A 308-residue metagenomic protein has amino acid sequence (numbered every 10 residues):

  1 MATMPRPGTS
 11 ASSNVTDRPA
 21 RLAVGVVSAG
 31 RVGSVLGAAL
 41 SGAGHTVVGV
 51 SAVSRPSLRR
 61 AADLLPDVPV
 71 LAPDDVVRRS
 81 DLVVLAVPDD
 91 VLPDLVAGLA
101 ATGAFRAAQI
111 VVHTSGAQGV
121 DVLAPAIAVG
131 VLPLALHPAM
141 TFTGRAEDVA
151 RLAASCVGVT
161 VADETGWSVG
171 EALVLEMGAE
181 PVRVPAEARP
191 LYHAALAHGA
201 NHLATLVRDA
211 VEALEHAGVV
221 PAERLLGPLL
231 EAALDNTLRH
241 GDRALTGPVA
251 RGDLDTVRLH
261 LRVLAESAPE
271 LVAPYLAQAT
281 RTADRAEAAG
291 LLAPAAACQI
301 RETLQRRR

Functional and structural regions predicted by a protein language model:
A2-N14, P19, V272-L276, R281-R308: SAM-dependent methyltransferases
A2-R79: NAD(P)+-binding Rossmann beta1-loop-alpha1 motif at the extreme N-terminus of oxidoreductases
A23, H45-G49, S80-V83, A107-V111 (+1 more regions): Short active-site oxyanion
H45-T46, V131, A179, V219: Short phosphate-binding/catalytic loops that engage adenosine nucleotides
R55, P69-E147: Rossmann-like NAD(P)(H) cofactor-binding subdomain of soluble oxidoreductases
R60-L64, A126, E147-L238: Internal alpha-helical scaffold of NAD(P)-dependent oxidoreductase catalytic cores
L234-A296: Interdomain hinge/lid region at the active-site interface of Rossmann-like NAD(P)-dependent oxidoreductases
